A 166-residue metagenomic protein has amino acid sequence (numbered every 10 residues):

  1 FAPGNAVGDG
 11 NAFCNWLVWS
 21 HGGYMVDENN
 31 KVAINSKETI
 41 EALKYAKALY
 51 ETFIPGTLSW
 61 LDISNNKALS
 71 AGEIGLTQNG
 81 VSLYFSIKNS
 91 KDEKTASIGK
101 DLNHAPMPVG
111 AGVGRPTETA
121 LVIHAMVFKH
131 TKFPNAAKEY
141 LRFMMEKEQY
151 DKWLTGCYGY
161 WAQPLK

Functional and structural regions predicted by a protein language model:
F1-V32, E38, I74: Extracytoplasmic/periplasmic solute-binding protein
P3-N5, G80-V81, M107-V109: Active-site-proximal beta-strand/loop segments in catalytic clefts of secreted hydrolases
N15, H21-G23, D101-L102, L121-A125: Small-molecule pocket liners
Y24, T39, E51-T52, H130-A137: Short helix-loop capping/hinge motifs at secondary-structure junctions, enriched in acidic/polar residues
N29-S59, N103, M107: Glycine-centered hinge/linker elements that transmit conformational signals in sensory and ligand-binding systems
T57-A71: Short helix-initiation/N-cap motifs at beta->coil->alpha
A71-G80: Alpha-to-beta junction loops
S82-I98, G110-K166: C-terminal lobe and pocket-closing loops of periplasmic/extracytoplasmic Venus-flytrap solute-binding proteins
